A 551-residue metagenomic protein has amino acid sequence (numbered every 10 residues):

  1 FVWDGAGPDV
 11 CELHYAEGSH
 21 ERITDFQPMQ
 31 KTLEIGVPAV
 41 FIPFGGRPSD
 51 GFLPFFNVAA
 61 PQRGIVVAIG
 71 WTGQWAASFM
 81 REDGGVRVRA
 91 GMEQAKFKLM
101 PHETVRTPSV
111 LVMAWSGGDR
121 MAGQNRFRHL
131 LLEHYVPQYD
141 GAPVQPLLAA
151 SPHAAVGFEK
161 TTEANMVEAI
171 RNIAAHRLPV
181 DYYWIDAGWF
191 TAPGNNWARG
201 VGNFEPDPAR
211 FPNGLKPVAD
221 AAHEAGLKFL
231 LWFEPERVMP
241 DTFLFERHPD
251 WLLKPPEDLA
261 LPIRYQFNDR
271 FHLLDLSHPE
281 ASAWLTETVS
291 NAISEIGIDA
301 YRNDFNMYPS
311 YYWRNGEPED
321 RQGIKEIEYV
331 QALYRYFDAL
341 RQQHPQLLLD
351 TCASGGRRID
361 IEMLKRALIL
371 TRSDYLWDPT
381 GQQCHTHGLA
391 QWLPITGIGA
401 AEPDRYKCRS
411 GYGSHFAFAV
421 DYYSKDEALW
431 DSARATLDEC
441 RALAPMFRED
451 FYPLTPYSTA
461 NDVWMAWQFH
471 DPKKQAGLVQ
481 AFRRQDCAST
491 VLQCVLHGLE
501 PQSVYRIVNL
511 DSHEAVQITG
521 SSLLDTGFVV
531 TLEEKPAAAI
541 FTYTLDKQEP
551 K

Functional and structural regions predicted by a protein language model:
F1-D83, E93-A95, V504-Q517: Polysaccharide-binding surfaces and accessory modules of carbohydrate-active proteins
F97-S116, P536-Y543: Short Pro-Gly-centered flexible turn/kink motifs
T107, L333-V516, L532, A537-A539: Active-site-proximal substrate-binding groove within the catalytic cores of carbohydrate-active enzymes
M113-L147: Terminal connector regions
A114, D119, V156-K160, W189-G194 (+7 more regions): Flexible loop/turn segments at secondary-structure boundaries
P143-E287, A300, S310-Y312, P318: Aromatic-lined carbohydrate-binding/catalytic grooves of carbohydrate-active enzymes
A192, D207, D220-E224, E280-I361 (+4 more regions): Active-site and adjacent substrate-binding regions of carbohydrate-active enzymes
I518-K551: C-terminal beta-strand-rich structural cap/linker in extracellular carbohydrate-active enzymes
